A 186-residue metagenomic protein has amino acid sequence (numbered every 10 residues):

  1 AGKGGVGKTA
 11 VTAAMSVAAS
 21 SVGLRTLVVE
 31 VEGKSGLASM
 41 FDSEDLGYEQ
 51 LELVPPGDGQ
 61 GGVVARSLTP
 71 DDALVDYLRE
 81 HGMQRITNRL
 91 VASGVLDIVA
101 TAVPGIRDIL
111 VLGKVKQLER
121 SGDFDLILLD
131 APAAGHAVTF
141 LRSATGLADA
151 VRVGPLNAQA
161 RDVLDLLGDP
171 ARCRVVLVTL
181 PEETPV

Functional and structural regions predicted by a protein language model:
A1, V6, A10-P185: Flexible phosphate-sensing "switch/lid" loops adjacent to ATP/NTP-binding sites across phosphate-transfer
